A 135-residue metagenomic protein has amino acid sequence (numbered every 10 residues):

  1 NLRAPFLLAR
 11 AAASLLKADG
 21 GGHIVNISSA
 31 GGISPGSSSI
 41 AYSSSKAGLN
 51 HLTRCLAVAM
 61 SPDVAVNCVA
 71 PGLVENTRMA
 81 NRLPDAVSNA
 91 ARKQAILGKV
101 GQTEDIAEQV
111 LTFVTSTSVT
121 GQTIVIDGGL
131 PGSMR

Functional and structural regions predicted by a protein language model:
A9, S45, T53: Active-site helix of classical SDR
S14, A57-P62: Alpha-helical segment proximal to the catalytic Tyr-Lys
S29: Residue(s) in the substrate-gating loop at a strand-loop-helix junction that position the organic substrate next
S34-I40, G98: Active-site loop immediately N-terminal to the catalytic Tyr-X3-Lys motif of short-chain dehydrogenase/reductase
N50, M60-E75, V119-I126: Conserved Rossmann-fold SDR core element
L73-Q94, S133-R135: A glycine/serine/threonine-rich, flexible loop-to-helix segment that serves as the NAD(P) cofactor-binding "lid"
K99-I126, P131: C-terminal substrate-recognition "lid" of short-chain dehydrogenase/reductases
